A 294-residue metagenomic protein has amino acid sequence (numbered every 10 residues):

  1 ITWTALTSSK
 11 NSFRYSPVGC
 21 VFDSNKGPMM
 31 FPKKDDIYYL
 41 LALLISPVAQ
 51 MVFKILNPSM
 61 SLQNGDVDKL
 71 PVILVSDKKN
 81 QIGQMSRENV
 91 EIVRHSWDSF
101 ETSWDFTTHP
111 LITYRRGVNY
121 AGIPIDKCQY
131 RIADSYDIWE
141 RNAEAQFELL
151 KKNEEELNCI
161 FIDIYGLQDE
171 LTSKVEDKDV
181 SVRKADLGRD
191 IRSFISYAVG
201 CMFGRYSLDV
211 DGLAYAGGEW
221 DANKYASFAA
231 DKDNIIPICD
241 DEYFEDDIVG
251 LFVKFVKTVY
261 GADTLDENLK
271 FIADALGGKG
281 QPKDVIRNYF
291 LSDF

Functional and structural regions predicted by a protein language model:
L6-K69, K78-K79, M85-I92: Basic, amphipathic alpha-helical recognition segments used for DNA target recognition
G19-N25, Q63-D66, D134-R141, V180-S181 (+2 more regions): Short acidic (Asp/Glu) and glycine-rich catalytic loops that position anionic groups and cofactors
C20-D23, K33, I37, I45 (+8 more regions): Active-site-proximal structural scaffolding
V21-F22, P47, S59, S99-F106 (+2 more regions): Active/binding-pocket-proximal capping segment
S46-Q50, V72, S76, E88-H95 (+2 more regions): Short, well-ordered loop/turn and helix-capping segments at boundaries between secondary-structure elements and domains
D66-I162: Extended amphipathic alpha-helical segments enriched in small hydrophobics
S103, P110, R116-Q129, E144 (+4 more regions): Terminal accessory regions of large proteins
